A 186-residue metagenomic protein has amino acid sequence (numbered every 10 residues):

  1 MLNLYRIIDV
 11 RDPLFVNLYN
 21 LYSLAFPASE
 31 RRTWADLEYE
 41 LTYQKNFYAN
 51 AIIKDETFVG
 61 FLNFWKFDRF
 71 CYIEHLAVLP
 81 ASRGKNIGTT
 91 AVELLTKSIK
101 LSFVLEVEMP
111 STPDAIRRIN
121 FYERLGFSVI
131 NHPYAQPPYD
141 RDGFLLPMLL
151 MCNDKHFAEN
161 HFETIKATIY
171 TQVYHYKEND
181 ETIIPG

Functional and structural regions predicted by a protein language model:
M1-R32, M148, N160-G186: Short amphipathic alpha-helix that is part of the acyltransferase structural core
F26-K54: Active-site rim helix/loop that mediates acceptor-substrate recognition in acyltransferases
F47, L145-L150: Short hydrophobic/aromatic beta-strand or adjacent loop that forms the aromatic wall/cage of a ligand/substrate-binding
A51, T57-K66, F70-A77: Conserved beta-strand in the GNAT
V78, G84-S98: Conserved acetyl-CoA-binding loop-helix of GNAT-fold acetyltransferases
I99-D114: Conserved GNAT acetyl-CoA-binding A-motif
E106, I119, E123-G143: Conserved catalytic-core motifs of GNAT/GCN5-like acyltransferases
L150-F157: Conserved beta strand-loop-helix elements of the APE1-like EEP
